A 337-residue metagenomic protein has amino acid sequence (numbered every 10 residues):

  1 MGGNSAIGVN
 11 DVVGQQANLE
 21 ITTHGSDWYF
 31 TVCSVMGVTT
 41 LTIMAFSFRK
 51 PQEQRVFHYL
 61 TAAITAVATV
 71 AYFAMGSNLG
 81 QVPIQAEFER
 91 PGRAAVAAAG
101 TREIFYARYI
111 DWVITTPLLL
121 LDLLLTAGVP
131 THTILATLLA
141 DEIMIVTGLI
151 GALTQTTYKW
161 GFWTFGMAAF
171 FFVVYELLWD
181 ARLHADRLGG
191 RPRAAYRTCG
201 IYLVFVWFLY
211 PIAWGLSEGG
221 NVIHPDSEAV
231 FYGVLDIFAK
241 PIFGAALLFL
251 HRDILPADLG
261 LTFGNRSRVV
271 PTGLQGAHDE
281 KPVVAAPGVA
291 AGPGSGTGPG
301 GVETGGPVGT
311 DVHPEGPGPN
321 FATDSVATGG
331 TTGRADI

Functional and structural regions predicted by a protein language model:
M1-I110, T115-I337: Polytopic alpha-helical membrane-helix bundles and their juxtamembrane interface segments in multi-pass membrane
